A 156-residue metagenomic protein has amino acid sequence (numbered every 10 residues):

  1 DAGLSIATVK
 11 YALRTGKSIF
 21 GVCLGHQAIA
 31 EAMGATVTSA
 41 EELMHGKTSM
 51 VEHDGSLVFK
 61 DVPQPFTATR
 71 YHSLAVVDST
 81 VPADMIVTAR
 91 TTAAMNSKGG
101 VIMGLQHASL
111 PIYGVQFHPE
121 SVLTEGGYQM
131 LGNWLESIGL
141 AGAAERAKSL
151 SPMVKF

Functional and structural regions predicted by a protein language model:
D1-G21, M33, G139-L140: Flexible gly/pro-rich beta->alpha loop and the following alpha-helix that scaffold active-site loops
C23, H72, H118: Histidine-centered divalent metal-coordination motifs
I29: Local cysteine-cluster metal-coordination motifs and their immediate loop/turn environment, predominantly Fe-S cluster
G34-T38: Post-Walker A helix-loop "phosphate-sensing" segment adjacent to the P-loop in P-loop NTPases
V51: Short acidic-hydrophobic catalytic motif
L57-L110: Catalytic beta-strand/loop cores that center a nucleophilic Ser/Cys/Thr and support acyl-enzyme chemistry
P111-V115: Catalytic His-Asp charge-relay segment
V122-F156: Acyltransferase
